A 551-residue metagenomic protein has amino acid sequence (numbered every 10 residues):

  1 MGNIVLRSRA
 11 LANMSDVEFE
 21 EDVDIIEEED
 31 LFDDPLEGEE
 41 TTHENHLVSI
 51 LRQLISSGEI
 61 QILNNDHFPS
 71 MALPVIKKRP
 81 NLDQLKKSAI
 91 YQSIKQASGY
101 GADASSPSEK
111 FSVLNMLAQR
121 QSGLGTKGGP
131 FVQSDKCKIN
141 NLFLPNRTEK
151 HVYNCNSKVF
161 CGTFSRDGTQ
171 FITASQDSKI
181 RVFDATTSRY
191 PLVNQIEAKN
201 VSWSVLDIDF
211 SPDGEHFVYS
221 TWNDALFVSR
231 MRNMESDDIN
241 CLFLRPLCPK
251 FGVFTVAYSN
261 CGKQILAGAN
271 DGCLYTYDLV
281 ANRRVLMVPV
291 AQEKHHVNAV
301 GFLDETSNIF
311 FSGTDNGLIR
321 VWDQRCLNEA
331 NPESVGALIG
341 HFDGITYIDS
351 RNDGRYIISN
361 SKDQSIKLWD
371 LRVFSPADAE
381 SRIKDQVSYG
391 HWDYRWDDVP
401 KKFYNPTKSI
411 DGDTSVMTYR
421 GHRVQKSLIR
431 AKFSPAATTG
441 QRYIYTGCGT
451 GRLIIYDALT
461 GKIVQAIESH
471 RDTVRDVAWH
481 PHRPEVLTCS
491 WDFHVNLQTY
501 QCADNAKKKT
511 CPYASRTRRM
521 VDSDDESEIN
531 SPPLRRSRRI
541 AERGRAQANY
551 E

Functional and structural regions predicted by a protein language model:
G2-S157, S165, K508-E551: Intrinsically disordered terminal extensions that flank WD40 beta-propeller domains in eukaryotic WD-repeat scaffold
M71-E305, I309, G313, R320-W322 (+9 more regions): WD40 beta-propeller repeat fold
E333, P376-W396, A506-A514: Flexible, disordered linker segments and immediate boundary regions flanking tandem C2H2 zinc-finger modules
E333-V335, S350: Acidic, serine/threonine- and glycine-rich low-complexity intrinsically disordered segments that serve as flexible
F403-K408: Catalytic lobes of large eukaryotic enzymes
R452-V464, E468-E551: C-terminal amphipathic "assembly/sorting" segment characterized by alternating charged and hydrophobic residues
